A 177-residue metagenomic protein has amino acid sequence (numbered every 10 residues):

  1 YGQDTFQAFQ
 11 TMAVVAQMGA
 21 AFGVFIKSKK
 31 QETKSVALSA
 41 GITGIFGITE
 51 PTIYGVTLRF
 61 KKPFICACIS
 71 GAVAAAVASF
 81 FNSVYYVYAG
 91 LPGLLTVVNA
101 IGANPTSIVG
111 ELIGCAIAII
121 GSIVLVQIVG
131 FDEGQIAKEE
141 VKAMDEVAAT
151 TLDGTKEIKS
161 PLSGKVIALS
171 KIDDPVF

Functional and structural regions predicted by a protein language model:
Y1-K27: Membrane-embedded translocation segments of transport machinery
G2, V24, S28-E32, S39-I42 (+1 more regions): Transmembrane alpha-helical segments and their short flanking loops that form helix-hairpins/helix-helix interfaces
F9-Q10, S35-S39: Beta-strand segments within the central parallel beta-sheet cores of soluble alpha/beta enzyme folds
I136-F177: Well-ordered secondary-structure scaffolds
